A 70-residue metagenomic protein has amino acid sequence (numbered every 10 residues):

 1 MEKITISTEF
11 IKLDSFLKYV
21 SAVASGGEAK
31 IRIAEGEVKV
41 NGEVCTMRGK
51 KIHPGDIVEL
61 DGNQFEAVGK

Functional and structural regions predicted by a protein language model:
M1, V40-V44, A67: Secondary-structure boundary/capping motif
M1-I11: A detector for short, charged/polar N-terminal pre-domain segments
K3, I57-K70: A positively charged, amphipathic N-terminal helix/segment that binds anionic biomolecules
E9, L13-P54: A basic, amphipathic helix-loop patch mediating RNA/tRNA/ribosome contacts
